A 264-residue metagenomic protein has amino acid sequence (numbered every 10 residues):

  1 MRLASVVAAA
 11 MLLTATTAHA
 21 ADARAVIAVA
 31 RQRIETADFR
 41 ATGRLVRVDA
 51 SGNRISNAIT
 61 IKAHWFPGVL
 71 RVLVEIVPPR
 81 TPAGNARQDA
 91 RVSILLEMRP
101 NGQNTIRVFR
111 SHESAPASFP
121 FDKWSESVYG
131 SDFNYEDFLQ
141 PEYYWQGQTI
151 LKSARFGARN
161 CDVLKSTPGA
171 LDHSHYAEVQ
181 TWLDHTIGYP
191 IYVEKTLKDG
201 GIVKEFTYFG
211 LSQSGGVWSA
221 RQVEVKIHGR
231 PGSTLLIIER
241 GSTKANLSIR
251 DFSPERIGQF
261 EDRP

Functional and structural regions predicted by a protein language model:
S5-A15: Bacterial N-terminal signal peptides
T16-A20: Sec/Tat signal peptide C-region and signal peptidase I cleavage site
A21-A28, Q32-D38, R44, N53 (+3 more regions): Flexible, processing/modification-adjacent segments and terminal tails in exported/periplasmic/extracellular proteins
A30, T60-H64, L96-M98, T207-Q213: Extended lipid/amphipathic-ligand handling interfaces
F39-G43, I59, V72-V74, N104 (+4 more regions): One face of beta-strands
G43-P79: N-terminal, post-signal-peptide region of Sec/Tat-exported proteins
P78, A86-Q103: Hydrophobic/aromatic-rich structural module bridging two neighboring secondary-structure elements via a short loop
P79, E126-L139, I150, R155-P254: Gly/Pro-enriched, hydrophobic low-complexity segments that function as extracytoplasmic propeptides/linkers
